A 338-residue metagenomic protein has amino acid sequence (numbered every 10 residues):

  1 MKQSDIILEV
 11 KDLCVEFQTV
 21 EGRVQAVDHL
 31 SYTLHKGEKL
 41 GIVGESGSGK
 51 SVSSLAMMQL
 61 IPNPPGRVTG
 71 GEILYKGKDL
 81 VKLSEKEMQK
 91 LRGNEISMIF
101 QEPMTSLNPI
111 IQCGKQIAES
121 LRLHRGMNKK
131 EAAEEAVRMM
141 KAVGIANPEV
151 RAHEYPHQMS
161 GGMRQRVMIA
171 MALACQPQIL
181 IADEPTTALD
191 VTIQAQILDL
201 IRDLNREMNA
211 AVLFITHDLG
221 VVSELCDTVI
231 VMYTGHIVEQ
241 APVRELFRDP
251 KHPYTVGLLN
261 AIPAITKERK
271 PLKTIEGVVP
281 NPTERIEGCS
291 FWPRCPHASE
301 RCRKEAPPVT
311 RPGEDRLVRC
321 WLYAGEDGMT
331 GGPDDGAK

Functional and structural regions predicted by a protein language model:
Q3-I7, E16-H29, L60-G66, S84-E87 (+3 more regions): A short, flexible loop at the N-terminus of ABC-type nucleotide-binding domains that lies
S4-I6, A146-V150, Q240-K338: Short catalytic/signature loops enriched in Gly
V68-D79: Conserved ABC transporter NBD signature motif
L80-S97, L123, E245-P250, P280-I286: ABC ATPase NBD coupling module
G126, K130-I145, A152-H153, R248 (+1 more regions): ABC ATPase nucleotide-binding domain helical subdomain, centered on the C-loop/LSGGQ "ABC signature"
A174-Q178: A short, proline-enriched helix->beta-strand linker immediately N-terminal to the Walker B motif in ABC-type P-loop
I181, P185, L189-K270: P-loop NTP-binding/switch modules centered on Walker-like glycine-rich loops
